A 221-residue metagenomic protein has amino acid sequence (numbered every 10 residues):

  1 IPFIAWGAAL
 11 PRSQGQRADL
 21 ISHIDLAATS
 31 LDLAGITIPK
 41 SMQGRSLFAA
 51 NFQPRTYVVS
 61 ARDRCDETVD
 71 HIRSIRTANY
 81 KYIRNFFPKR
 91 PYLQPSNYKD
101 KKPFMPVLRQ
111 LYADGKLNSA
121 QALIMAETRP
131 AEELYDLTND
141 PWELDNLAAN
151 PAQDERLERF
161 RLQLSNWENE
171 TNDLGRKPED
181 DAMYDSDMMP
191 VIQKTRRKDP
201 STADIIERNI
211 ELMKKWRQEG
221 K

Functional and structural regions predicted by a protein language model:
I1-S41, R45-T56, R73, E127: Substrate-binding rim/cap in mid-to-C-terminal beta-strand-loop elements of soluble/periplasmic
I4, I72-S74, I83, L134: Conserved hydrophobic/aromatic beta-strand scaffold that supports enzyme active sites
G7, I75-A78, L137: Active-site beta-strand termini and strand-to-loop segments that position acidic
L10-I21, A34-I38, S60-H71, A120-L123 (+1 more regions): Active-site rim elements
S74-K81, P91: Aromatic-lined glycan-binding groove of carbohydrate-active enzymes
N79, N97-T128, E132: Low-complexity, glycine/alanine/valine/leucine- and proline-rich hydrophobic stretches
R84-K99: Catalytic cores of secreted or luminal carbohydrate-active enzymes
G115-E132, L137-E143, L147-K221: Long, internal low-complexity/basic segments
